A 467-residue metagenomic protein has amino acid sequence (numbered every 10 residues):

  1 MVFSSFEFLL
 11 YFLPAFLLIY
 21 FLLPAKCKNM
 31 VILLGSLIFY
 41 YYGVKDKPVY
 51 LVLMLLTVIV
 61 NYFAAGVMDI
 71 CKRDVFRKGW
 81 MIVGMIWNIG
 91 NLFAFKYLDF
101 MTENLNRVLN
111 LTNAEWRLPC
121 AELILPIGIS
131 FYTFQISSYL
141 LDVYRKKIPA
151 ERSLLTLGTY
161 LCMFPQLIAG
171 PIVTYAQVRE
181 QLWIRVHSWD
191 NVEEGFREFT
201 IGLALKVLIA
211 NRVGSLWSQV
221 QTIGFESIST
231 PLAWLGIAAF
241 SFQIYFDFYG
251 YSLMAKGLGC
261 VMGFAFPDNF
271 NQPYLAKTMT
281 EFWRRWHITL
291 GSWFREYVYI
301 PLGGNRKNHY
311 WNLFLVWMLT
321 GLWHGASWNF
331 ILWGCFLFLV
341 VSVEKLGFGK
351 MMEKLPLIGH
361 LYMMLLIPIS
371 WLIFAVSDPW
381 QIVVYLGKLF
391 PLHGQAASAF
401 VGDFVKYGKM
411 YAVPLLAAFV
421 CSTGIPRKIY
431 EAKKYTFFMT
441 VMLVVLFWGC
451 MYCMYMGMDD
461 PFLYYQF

Functional and structural regions predicted by a protein language model:
M1-Q466: Membrane-embedded transmembrane alpha-helical bundles that form the catalytic cores of multi-pass lipid-modifying
